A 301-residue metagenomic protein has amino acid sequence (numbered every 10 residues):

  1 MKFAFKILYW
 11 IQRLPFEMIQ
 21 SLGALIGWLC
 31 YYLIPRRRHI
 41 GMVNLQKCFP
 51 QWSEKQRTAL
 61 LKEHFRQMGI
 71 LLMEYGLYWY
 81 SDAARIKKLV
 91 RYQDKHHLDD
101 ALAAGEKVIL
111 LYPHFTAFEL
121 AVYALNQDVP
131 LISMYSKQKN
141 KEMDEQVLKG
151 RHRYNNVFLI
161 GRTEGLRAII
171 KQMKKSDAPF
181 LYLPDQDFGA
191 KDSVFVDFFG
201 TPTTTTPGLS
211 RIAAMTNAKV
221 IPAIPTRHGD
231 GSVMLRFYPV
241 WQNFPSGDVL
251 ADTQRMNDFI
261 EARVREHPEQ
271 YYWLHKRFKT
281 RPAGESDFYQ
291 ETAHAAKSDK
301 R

Functional and structural regions predicted by a protein language model:
M1-Y112, D144-L148: Membrane-anchoring hydrophobic helices of lipid-metabolizing enzymes
L14, L33-I34, F49-P50, N155 (+3 more regions): A broad structural signal for alpha-helix termini and local helix breaks/kinks
L33, L89-V90, P113, K139 (+3 more regions): Residues that cap or flank secondary-structure elements
M42-V43, V122, L148, S193 (+2 more regions): Short glycine-/small-residue-rich flexible loop motifs, especially phosphate/cofactor-binding loops
W52-K62, D100, Q127-P130, T163-R301: Non-catalytic C-terminal accessory region of glycerolipid acyltransferases and related lyso-lipid remodeling enzymes
A104-T163, A190-D197: Catalytic core of membrane glycerolipid acyltransferases/transacylases, capturing the structured, soluble-facing
